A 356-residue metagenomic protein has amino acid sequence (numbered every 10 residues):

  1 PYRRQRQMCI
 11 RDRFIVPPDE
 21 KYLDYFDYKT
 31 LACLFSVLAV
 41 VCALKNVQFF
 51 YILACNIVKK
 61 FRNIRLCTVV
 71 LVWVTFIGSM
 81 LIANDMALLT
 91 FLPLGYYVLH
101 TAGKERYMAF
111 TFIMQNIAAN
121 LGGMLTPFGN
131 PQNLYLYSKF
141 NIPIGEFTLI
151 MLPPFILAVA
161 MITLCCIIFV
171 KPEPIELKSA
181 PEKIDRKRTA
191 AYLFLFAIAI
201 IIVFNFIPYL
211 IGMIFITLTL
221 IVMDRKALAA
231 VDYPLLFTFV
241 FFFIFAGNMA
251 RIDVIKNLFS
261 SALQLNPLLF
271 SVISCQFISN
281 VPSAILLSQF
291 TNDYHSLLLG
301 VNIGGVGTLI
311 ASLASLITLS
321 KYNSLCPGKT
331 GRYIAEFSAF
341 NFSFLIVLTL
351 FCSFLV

Functional and structural regions predicted by a protein language model:
P1-I10: Single conserved hydrophobic/aromatic residue that forms the stacking wall/gate of nucleotide- or nucleobase-binding
E20-T30, I142-P154, P181-R186, I201-L210 (+3 more regions): Interfacial loop-to-helix junctions that mark the boundaries of transmembrane helices in multi-pass membrane
Y25, V47, Y51-A54, L195-N292: Transmembrane helical segments that form the transport core of multi-pass membrane transport proteins
D27-T30, K59-V72, T101-T111, R186-A190 (+2 more regions): Membrane-interfacial loop-to-helix junctions in multi-pass transporters
C55, I168-L193, R225-A229: Flexible interhelical linker loops that connect adjacent transmembrane helices in multi-pass membrane transporters
L71-L121, I285-L298, P327, S353: Hydrophobic transmembrane alpha-helices that form the pore/transport pathway of multi-pass ion and small-solute
G103-K171, E176-K178, T318-L348: Membrane-core helix-loop-helix motifs of multi-pass transport proteins
T148-A160, L269-V356: C-terminal transmembrane helix pair
